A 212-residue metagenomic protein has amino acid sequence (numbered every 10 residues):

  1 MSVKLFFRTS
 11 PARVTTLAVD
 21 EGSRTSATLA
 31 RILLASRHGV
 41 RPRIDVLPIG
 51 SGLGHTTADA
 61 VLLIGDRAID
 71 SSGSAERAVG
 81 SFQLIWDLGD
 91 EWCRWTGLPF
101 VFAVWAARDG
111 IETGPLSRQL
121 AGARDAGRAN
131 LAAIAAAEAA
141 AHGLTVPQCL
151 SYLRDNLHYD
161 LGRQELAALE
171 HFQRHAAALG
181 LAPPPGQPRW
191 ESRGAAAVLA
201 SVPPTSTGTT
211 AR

Functional and structural regions predicted by a protein language model:
M1-R212: Domain-level signature for soluble enzymes in the chorismate/prephenate branch of the shikimate pathway
